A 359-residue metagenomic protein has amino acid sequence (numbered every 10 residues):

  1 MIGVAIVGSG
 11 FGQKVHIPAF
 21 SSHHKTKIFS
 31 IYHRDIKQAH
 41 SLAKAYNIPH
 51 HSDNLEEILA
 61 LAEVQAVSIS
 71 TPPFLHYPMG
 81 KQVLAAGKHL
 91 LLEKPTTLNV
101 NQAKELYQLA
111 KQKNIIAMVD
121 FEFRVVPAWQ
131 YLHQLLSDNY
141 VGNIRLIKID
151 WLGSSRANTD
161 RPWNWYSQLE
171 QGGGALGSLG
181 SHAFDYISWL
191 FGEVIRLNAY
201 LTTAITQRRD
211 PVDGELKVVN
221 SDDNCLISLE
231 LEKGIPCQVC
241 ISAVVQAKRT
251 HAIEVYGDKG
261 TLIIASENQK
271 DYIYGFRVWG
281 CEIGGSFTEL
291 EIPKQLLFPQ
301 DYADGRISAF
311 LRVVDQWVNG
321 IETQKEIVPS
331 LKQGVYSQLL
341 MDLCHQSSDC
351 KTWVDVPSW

Functional and structural regions predicted by a protein language model:
M1-Y46: N-terminal Rossmann-like dinucleotide-binding module
I6, T26, A66-I69, K104 (+1 more regions): C-terminal helix-rich "cap/oligomerization" subdomain common to oxidoreductases
T26-I28, V64, I144, V194: Core-facing hydrophobic residues within beta-strands of well-ordered domains
R34, Q246, D301-V314: Active-site loop of classical SDR/Rossmann-like NAD(P)-dependent oxidoreductases, centered on the catalytic Tyr-X3-Lys
H50-A60: Short acidic low-complexity segments
A66-R124, N139: Beta-strand-loop-alpha-helix segment that lines the small-molecule cofactor/substrate pocket of alpha/beta enzymes
F123-K217, K351: Predominantly a Rossmann-like dinucleotide-binding segment in NAD(P)-dependent oxidoreductases
D185-G275, V314-T323: Contiguous beta-strand/loop segments that form the cofactor/metal-binding neighborhood of enzyme cores
